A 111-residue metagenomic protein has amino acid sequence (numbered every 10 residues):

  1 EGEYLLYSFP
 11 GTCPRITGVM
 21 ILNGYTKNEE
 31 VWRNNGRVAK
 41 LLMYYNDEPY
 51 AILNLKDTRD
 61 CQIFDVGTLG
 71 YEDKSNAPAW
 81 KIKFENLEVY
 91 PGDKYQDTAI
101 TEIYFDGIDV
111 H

Functional and structural regions predicted by a protein language model:
E1-T12, K27: Short beta-strands within extracellular/lumenal beta-sheet-rich domains
G2, Y25-H111: Trp- and acidic/polar-enriched beta-sheet ligand-binding modules for extracellular glycan and matrix recognition
P10-T12, V19, Y95: Generic detector of ordered secondary-structure context
T12-R15, S75-N76: Secondary-structure boundary elements
T17-I21, Y25-K27: Extracellular-facing segments of soluble proteins and assemblies that are Gly/Ser/Thr-biased and enriched in aromatics
